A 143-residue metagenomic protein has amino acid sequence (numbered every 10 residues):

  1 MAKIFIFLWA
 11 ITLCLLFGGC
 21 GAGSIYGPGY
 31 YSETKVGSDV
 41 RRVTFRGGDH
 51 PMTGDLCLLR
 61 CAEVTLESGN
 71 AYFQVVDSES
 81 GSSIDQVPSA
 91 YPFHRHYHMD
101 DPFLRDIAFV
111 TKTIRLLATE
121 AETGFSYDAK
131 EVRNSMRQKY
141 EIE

Functional and structural regions predicted by a protein language model:
M1-W9: Bacterial N-terminal signal peptides that target proteins for export
L15-G19: C-terminal motif of bacterial Sec signal peptides marking the signal peptidase cleavage site
G21-E143: Secreted/extracellular ectodomain signature
